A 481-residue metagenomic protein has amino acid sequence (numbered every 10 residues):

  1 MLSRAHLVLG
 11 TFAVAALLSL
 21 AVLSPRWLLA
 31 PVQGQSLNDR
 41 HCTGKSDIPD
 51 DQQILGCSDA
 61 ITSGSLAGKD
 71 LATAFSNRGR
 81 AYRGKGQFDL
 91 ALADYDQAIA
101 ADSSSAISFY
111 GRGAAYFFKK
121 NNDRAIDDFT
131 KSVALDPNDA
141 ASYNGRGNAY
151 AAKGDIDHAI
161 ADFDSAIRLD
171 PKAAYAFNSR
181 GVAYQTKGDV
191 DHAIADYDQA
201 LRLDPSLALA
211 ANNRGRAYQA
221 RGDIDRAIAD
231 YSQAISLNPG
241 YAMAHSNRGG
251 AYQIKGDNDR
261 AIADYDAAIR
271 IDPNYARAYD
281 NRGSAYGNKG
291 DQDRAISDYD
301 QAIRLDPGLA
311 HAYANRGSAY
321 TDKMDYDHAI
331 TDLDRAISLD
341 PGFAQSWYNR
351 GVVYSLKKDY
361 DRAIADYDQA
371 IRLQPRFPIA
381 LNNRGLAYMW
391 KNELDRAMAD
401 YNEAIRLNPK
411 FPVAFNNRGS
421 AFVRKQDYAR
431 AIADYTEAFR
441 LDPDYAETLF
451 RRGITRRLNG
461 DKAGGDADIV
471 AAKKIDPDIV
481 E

Functional and structural regions predicted by a protein language model:
L23-A72: N-terminal leader/linker segments that initiate helical-solenoid repeat arrays
N38-D39, F450, I454-E481: Terminal, low-structured helical/coil segments at or just beyond the last alpha-helical repeat
A60, G64, Q97-A98, K131-S132 (+10 more regions): Canonical positions in the second alpha-helix
T73-R83, I107-F118, A141-A152, Y175-T186 (+9 more regions): Conserved alpha-helical positions within TPR/SEL1-like repeat arrays
